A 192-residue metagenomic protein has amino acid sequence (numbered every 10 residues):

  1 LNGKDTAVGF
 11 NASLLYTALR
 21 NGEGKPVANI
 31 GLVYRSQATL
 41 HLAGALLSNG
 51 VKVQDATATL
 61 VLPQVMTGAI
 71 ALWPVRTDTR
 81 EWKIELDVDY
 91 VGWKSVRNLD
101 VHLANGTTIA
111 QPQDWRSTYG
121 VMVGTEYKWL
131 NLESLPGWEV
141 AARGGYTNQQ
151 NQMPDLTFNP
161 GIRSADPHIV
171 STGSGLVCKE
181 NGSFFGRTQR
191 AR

Functional and structural regions predicted by a protein language model:
L1-R192: Outer-membrane beta-barrel porins/channels
